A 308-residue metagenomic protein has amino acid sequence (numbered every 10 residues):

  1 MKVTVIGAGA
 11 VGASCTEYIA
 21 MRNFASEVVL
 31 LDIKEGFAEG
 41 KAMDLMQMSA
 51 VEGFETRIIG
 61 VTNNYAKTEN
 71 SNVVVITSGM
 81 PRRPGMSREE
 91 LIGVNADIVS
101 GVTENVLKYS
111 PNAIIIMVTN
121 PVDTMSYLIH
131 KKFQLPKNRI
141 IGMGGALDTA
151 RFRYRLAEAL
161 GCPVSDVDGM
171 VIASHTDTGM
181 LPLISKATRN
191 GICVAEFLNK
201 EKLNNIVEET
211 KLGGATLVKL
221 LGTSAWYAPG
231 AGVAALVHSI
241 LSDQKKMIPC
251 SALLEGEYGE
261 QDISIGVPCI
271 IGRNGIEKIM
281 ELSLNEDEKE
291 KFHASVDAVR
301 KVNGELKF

Functional and structural regions predicted by a protein language model:
M1-V3: Extreme N-terminal starter segment of soluble prokaryotic enzymes
A8-G9: Glycine-rich Rossmann-fold phosphate-binding loop(s) that bind the pyrophosphate of adenine dinucleotide cofactors
G12-A13: N-terminal Rossmann-fold NAD(P) dinucleotide-binding loop
I33-S71, R300-F308: Conserved N-terminal Rossmann-fold NAD(P) cofactor-binding segment
V51-A113: Rossmann-like NAD(P)-binding element
S87-R153: Rossmann-like NAD(P)(H) cofactor-binding subdomain of soluble oxidoreductases
K132-R139, D148-F308: C-terminal substrate-binding/catalytic lobe of Rossmann-fold NAD(P)-dependent dehydrogenases
